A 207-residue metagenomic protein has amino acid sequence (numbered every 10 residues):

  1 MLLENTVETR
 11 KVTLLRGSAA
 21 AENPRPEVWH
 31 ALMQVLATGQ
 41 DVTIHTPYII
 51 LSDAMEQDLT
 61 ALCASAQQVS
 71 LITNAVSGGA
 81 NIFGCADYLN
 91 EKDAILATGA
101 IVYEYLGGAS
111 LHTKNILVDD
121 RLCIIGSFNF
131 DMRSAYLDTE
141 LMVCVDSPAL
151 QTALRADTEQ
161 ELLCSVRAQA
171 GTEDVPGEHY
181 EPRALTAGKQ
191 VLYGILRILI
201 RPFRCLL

Functional and structural regions predicted by a protein language model:
M1-L207: Charged, low-complexity intrinsically disordered terminal segments
